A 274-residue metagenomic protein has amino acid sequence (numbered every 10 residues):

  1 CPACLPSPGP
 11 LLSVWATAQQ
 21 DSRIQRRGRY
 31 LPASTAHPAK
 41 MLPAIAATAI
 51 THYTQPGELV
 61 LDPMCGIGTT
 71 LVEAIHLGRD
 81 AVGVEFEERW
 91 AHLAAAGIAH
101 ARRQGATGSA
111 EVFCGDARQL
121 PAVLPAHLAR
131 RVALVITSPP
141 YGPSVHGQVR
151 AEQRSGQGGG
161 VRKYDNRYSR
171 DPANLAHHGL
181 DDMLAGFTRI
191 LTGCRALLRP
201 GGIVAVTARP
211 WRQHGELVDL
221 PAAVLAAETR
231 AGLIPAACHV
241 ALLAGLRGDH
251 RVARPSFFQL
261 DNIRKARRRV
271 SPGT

Functional and structural regions predicted by a protein language model:
C1-T274: Class I S-adenosyl-L-methionine-dependent methyltransferase catalytic core
